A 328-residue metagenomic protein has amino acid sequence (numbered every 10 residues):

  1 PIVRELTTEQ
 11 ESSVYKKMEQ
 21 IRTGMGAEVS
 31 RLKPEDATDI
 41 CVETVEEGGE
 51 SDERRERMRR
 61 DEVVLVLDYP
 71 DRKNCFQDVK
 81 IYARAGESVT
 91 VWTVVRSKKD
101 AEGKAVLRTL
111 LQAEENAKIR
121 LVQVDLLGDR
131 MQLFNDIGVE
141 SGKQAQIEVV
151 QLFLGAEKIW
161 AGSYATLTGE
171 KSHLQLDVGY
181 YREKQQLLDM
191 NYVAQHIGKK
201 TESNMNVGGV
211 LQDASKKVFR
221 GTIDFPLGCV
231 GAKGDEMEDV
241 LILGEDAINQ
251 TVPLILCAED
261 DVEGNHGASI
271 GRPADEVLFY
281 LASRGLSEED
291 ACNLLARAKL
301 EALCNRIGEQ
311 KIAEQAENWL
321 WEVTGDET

Functional and structural regions predicted by a protein language model:
P1-T23: Short, Gly/Pro- and small/polar-rich lid/capping loops
E5, I21-F279, S283-L286, I307 (+1 more regions): Conserved beta-strand/loop scaffold segments within soluble protein domains that form the structured core and edges
Y280-A302: Extended amphipathic alpha-helical segments enriched in small hydrophobics
